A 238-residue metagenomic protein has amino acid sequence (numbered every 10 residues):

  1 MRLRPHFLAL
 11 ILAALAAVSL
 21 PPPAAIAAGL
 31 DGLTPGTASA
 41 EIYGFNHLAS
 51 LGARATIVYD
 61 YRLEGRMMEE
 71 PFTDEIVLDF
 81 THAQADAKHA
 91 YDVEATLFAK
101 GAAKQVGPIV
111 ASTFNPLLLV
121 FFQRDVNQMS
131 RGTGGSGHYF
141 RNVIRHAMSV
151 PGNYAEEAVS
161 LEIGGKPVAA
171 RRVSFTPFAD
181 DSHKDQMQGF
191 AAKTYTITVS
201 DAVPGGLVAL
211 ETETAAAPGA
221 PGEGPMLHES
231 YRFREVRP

Functional and structural regions predicted by a protein language model:
M1, A17-S19, S112, S200-D201: Generic N-terminal simple sequence motifs
M1-I11: Bacterial N-terminal signal peptides that target proteins for export
H6-L8, Q128, S149, F175: General helical structural elements
A9-S19: Bacterial N-terminal signal peptides
V18-P21, R232: Serine/proline-rich low-complexity intrinsically disordered segments, especially terminal tails, linkers
P21-A27: Sec/Tat signal peptide C-region and signal peptidase I cleavage site
A28-I109, G137-P238: Acidic, serine/threonine-rich low-complexity disordered tracts
V106-I144: Long, charged/polar, surface-exposed segments that mediate recognition or autoinhibition
